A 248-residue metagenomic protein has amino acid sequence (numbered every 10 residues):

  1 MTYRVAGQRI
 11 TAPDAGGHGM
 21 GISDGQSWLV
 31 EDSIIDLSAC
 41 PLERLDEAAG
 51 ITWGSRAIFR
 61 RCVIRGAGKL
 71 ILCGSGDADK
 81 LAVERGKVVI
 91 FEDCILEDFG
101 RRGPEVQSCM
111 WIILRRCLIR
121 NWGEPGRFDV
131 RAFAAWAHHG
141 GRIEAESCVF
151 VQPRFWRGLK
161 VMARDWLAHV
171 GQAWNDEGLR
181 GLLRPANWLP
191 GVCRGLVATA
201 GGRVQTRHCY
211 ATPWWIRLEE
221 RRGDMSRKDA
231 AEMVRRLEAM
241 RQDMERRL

Functional and structural regions predicted by a protein language model:
M1, M20, Q26, M110-W111 (+6 more regions): Detector for methionine-enriched segments
M1, V5-I10, G19-I22, V30 (+12 more regions): Generic low-polarity alpha-helical segments
T2-P13, S27-A39, R56-G68, E84-D98 (+5 more regions): Right-handed parallel beta-helix
T11-S23, S38-T52, G66-V83, D98-V106 (+4 more regions): Extracellular beta-strand/beta-solenoid scaffold signature
R207-L248: Extracellular/surface-exposed low-complexity segments
